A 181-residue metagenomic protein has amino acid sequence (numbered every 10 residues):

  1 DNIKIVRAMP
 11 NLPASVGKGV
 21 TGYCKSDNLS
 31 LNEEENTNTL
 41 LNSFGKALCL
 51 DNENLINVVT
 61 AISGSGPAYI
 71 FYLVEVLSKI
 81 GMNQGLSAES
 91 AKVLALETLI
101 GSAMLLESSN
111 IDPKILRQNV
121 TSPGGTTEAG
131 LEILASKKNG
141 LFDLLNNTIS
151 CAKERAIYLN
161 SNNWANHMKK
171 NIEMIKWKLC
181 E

Functional and structural regions predicted by a protein language model:
D1-K4, V20-V58, Y69-S108, R155: Internal alpha-helical scaffold of NAD(P)-dependent oxidoreductase catalytic cores
V6, L55-A61, P113-Q118: Short pre-catalytic strand/loop immediately N-terminal to key active-site residues, enriched for Gly-Thr
R7-M9, C24, L145-T148: Short beta-strand segments
M9-A14, T60-I70: Glycine/serine-rich anion-binding loops at beta->alpha junctions that coordinate negatively charged ligand groups
N11-K18, F44: Conserved beta-loop-beta/alpha segment of the NTase-like Rossmann-fold superfamily that binds/positions NTPs
S15-C24, E132: Acidic/polar active-site rim loop that often engages polyanionic ligands
L96, I100-E181: NAD(P)-dependent Rossmann-like dehydrogenase/reductase catalytic/cofactor-binding core
